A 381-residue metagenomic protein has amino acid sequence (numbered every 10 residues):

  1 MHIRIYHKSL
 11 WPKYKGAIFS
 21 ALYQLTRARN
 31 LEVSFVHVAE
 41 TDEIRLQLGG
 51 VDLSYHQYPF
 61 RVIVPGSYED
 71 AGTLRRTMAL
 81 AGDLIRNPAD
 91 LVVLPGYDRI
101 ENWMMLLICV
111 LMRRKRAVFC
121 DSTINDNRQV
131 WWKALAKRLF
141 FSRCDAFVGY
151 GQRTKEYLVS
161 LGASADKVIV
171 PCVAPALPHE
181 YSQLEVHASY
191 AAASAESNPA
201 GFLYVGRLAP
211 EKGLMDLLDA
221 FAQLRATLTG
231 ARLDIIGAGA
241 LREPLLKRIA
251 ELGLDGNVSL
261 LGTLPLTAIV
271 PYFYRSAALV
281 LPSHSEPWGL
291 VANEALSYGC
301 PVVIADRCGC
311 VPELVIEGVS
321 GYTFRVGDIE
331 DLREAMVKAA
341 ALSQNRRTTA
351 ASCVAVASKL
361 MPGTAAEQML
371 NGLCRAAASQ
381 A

Functional and structural regions predicted by a protein language model:
R4, A192-F221: Conserved donor-binding/catalytic core segment of Leloir-type glycosyltransferases
K8, I100, R114-W131, R143-A146 (+1 more regions): A short, histidine- and acid-enriched strand-loop-helix "catalytic/donor-clamping" loop that lines the nucleotide-sugar
S142-A192, E196-S197: Donor nucleotide-sugar binding/catalytic pocket of nucleotide-sugar-dependent glycosyltransferases
L246-L264: Nucleotide-activated donor-binding/catalytic signature segment of Leloir-type glycosyltransferases, i.e., the conserved
T263-L264, P271-S276: Short alpha-helical donor nucleotide-sugar binding micro-motif in glycosyltransferases
H284: Aromatic "clamp/platform" in nucleotide-sugar-dependent glycosyltransferases that forms part of the donor/acceptor
P301-A305: Short hydrophobic beta-strand element within catalytic cores of glycosyltransferases and related nucleotide-activated
P312-K338, N345: Change "using UDP/GDP/dTDP sugars" to "using nucleotide sugars
